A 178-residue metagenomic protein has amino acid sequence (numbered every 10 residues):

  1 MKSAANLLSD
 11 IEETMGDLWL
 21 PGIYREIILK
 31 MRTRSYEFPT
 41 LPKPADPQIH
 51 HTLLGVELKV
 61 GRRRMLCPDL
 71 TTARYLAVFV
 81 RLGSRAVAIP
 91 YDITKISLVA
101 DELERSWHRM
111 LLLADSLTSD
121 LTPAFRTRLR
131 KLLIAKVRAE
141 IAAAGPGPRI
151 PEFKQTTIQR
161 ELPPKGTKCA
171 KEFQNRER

Functional and structural regions predicted by a protein language model:
M1-P39: Negatively charged, low-complexity tracts enriched in Asp/Glu with abundant Ser/Thr
A4, G16, G55-E57, R63 (+1 more regions): Extended, solvent-exposed polar beta/coil surface segments
T33, L54-G55, R62, S84 (+1 more regions): Intrinsic-disorder/low-complexity loop/linker signature
R34-G61: Short aromatic-glycine-(Arg/Gly/Cys) micro-motifs in beta-strand/loop hairpins
G61, C67-V87: A short, charged, amphipathic alpha-helix used as a generic interaction element across diverse proteins
V78-F79, T94-E102, F153, I158-L162: Extended, low-complexity, acidic/proline- and Ser/Thr-rich intrinsically disordered regions
R85-G145: Short, mixed-charge low-complexity intrinsically disordered segments
P151-R178: Short, low-complexity, charge-dense intrinsically disordered segments
